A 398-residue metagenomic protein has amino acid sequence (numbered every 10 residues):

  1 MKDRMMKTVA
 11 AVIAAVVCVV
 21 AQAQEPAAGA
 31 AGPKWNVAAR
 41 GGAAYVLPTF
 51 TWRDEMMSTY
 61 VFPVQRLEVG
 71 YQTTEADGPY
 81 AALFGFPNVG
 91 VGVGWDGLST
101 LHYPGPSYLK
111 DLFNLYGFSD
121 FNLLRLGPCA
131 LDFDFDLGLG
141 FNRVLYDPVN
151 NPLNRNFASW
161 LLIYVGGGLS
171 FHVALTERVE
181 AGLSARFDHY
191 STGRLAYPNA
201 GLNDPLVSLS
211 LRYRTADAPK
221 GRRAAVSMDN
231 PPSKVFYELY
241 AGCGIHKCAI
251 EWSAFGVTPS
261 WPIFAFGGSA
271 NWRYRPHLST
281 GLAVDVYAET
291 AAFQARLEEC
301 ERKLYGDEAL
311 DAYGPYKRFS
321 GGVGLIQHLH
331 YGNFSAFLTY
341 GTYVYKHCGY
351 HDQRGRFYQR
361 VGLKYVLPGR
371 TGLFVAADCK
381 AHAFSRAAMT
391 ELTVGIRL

Functional and structural regions predicted by a protein language model:
N36-R40, N88-G92, A130-D134, E180-S184 (+6 more regions): Residue-level detector of the transmembrane beta-barrel scaffold of outer-membrane proteins
A39, L67-T73, L115-L123, F135-L139 (+10 more regions): Residues on the lipid-exposed face of transmembrane beta-strands in outer-membrane beta-barrel proteins
G41-L47, T73, V93-S99, L137-L145 (+9 more regions): Transmembrane beta-strands of outer-membrane beta-barrel pores
Y45-V64, H102-L109, K247-G267: Surface-exposed strand-loop-strand hairpins of Gram-negative outer-membrane beta-barrel proteins
W52-M56, L101-S107, N151-F157, T192-N199 (+4 more regions): Extracellular loop and loop/strand-boundary signature of outer-membrane beta-barrel proteins
T59, P104-K110, G127, R194-N199 (+5 more regions): Solvent-exposed loop/turn segments connecting transmembrane beta-strands in outer-membrane beta-barrel proteins
L67, N203-A224, A387-L398: Outer-membrane beta-barrel "beta-signal"
A76-P79, G127-L131, V173-A181, D217-K220 (+3 more regions): Repeated loop/turn-to-beta-strand initiation elements of outer-membrane beta-barrel proteins
